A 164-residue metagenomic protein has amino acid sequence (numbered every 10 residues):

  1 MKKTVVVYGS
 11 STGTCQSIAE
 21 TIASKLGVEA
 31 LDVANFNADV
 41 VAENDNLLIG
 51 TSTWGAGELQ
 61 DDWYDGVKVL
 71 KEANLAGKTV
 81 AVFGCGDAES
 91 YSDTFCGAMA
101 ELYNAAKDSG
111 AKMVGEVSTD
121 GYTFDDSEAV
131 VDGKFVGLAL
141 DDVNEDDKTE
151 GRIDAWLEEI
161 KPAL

Functional and structural regions predicted by a protein language model:
M1-K3, K68: Generic detector of short alpha-helix boundary/capping microenvironments and adjacent low-complexity segments
K3-K25: N-terminal beta1-alpha1 ligand-phosphate binding loop
G9-T12, N35, T53: Short, surface-exposed acidic/glycine-rich loop or hinge patches that mediate macromolecular interfaces
T14-S17, K25, E29, E43-L47 (+1 more regions): FMN-binding flavodoxin-like domain, especially the glycine-rich phosphate-binding loop
G27-A38: A short beta-strand-loop structural module common to alpha/beta enzyme folds
